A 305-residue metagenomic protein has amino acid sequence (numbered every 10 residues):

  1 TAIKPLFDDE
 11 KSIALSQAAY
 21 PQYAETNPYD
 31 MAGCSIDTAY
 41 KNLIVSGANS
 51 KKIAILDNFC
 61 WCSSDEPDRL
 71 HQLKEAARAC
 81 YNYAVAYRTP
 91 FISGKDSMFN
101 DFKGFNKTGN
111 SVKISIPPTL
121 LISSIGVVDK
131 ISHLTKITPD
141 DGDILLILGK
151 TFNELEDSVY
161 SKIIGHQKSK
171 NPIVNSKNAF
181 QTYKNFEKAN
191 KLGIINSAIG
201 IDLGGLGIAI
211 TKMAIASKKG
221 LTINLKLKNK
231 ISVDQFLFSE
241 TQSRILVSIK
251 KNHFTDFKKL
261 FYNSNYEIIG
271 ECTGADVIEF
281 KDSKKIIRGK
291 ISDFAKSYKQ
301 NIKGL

Functional and structural regions predicted by a protein language model:
T1-N153, S158-K168, L237: Glycine-rich phosphate/pyrophosphate-binding loop regions near the starts of catalytic domains
Y23, D30, H71, K170-K177 (+4 more regions): A short glycine-/small-residue-rich loop at the edge of a beta-strand within enzyme catalytic domains
N27, N49, N153, V159 (+4 more regions): Poly-acidic low-complexity segments
R69, A76-Y83, Y87-L121, T182-Y183 (+1 more regions): Glycine-/charge-enriched secondary-structure boundary and capping motifs
I147, D157-N196: A glycine- and small/hydrophobic-rich beta-loop-beta segment that serves as a flexible "lid/hinge" or phosphate-binding
